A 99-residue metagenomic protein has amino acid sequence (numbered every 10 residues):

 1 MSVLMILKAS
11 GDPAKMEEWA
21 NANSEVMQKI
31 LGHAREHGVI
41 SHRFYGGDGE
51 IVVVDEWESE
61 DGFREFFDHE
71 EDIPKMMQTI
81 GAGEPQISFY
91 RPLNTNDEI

Functional and structural regions predicted by a protein language model:
M1-E71, T79-I99: Short S/T/G/P-rich N-terminal loop/turn motif that feeds into the first structured element of a domain
